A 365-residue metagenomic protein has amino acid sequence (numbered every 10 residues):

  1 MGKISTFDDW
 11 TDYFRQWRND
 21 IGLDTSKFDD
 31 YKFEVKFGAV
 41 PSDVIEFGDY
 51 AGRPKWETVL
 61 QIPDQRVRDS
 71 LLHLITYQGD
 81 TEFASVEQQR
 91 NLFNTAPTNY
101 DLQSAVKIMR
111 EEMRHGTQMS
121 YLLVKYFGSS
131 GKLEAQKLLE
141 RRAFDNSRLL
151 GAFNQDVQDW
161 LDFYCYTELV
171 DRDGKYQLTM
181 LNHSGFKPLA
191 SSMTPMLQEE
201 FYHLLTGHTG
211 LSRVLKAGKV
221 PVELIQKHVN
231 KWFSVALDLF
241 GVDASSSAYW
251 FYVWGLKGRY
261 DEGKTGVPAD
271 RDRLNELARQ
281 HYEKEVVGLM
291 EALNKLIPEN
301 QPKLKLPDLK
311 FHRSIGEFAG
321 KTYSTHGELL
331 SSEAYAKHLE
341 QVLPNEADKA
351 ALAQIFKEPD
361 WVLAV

Functional and structural regions predicted by a protein language model:
M1-Q103, K125-Q158, F240-V365: Terminal targeting/low-complexity segments that flank the catalytic cores of oxidoreductases
V67-Q78, P97-H115, F163, P188-E200 (+1 more regions): Alpha-helical scaffold segments that form or flank carboxylate-/histidine-based iron centers
Q88-L92, S104, I108, Q118 (+5 more regions): Short, hydrophobic/aromatic alpha-helical segments in well-folded domains
V106-E134: Carboxylate/His-rich catalytic cores and anion/metal-binding grooves
G128-L205, L224-L256: Active-site-proximal alpha-helical scaffolds that flank and shape metal-associated catalytic sites
L211-K219: C-terminal helix-coil-helix/basic helical segment that borders enzyme active sites and/or dimer interfaces and provides
G218-V222, D272: Alpha-helical rod/repeat scaffolding segments in eukaryotic adaptors/tethers and long-chain four-helix cytokines
